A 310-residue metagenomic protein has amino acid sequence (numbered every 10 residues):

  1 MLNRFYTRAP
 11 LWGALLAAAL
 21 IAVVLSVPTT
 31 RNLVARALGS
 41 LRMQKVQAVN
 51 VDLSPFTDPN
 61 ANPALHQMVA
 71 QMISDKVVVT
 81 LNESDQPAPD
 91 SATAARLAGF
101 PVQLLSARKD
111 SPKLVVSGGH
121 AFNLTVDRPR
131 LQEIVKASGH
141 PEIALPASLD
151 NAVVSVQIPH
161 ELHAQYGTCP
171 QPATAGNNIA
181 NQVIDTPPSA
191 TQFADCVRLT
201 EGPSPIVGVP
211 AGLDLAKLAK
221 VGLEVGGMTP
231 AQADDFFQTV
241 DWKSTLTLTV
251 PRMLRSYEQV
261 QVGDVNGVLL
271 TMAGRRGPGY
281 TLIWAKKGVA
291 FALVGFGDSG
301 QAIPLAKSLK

Functional and structural regions predicted by a protein language model:
F5-K310: Intrinsically disordered, low-complexity prosegments and terminal tails associated with secretory/extracytoplasmic
